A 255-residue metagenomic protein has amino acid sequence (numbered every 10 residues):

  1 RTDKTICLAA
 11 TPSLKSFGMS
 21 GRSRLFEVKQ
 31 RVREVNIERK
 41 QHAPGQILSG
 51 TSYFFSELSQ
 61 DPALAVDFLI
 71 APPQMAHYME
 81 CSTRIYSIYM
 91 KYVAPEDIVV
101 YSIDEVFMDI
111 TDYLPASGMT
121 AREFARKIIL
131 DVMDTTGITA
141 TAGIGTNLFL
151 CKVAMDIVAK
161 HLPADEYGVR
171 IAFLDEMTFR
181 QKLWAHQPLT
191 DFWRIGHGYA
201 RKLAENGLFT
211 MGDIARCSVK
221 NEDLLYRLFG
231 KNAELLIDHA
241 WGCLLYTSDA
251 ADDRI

Functional and structural regions predicted by a protein language model:
R1-I103, F107, D238-A240: Residues that scaffold, gate, or flank divalent-cation-dependent active/transport sites
P72-H77, D112-M119, L183-D191, Y199-E205: Flexible, glycine/proline-enriched loop segments at strand-loop-helix junctions that form or flank small-ligand binding
R84-Y92, K127-T136, K202, N206: Generic non-transmembrane alpha-helical segments
S102-I110, T146-C151: Short, conserved phosphate-binding/catalytic loop or strand-edge motifs used in phosphoryl-/nucleotidyl-transfer
M108-I129: Catalytic palm subdomain of template-directed nucleic-acid polymerases, centered on the conserved carboxylate motif
M133-Q187: Long, highly charged, low-complexity intrinsically disordered interaction regions that mediate electrostatic DNA/RNA
D191, Y199-S248, R254: DNA-contacting surface of Y-family translesion DNA polymerases
